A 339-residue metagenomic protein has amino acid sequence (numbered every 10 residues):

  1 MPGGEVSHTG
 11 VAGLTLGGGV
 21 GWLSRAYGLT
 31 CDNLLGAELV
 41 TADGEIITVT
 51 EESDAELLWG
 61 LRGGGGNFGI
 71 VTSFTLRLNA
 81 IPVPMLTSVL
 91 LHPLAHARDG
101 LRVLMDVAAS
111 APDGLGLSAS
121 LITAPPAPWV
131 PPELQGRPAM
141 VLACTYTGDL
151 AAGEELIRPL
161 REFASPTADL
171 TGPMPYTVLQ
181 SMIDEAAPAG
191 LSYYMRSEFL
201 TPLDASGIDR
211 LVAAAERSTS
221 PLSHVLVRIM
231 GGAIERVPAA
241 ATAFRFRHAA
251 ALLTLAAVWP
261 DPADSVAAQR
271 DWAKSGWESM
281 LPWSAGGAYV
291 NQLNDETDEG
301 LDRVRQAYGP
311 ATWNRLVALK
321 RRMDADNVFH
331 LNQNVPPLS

Functional and structural regions predicted by a protein language model:
M1-S339: Soluble FAD-dependent oxygen oxidases
